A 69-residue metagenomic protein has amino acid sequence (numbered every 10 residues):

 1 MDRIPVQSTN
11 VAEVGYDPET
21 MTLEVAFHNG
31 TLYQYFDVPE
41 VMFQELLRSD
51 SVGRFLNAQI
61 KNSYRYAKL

Functional and structural regions predicted by a protein language model:
M1-L69: Acidic/histidine-enriched, beta-strand-rich ligand/metal-binding domains
